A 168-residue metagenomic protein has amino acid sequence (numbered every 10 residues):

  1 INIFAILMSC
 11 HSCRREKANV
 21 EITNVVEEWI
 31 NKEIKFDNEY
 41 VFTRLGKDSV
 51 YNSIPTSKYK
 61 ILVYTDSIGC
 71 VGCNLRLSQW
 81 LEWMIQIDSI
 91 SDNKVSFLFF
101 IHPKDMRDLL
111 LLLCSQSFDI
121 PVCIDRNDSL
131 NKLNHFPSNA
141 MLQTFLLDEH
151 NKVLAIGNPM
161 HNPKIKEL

Functional and structural regions predicted by a protein language model:
I1-N24: Bacterial Sec-dependent N-terminal signal peptides
E21-Y40: Post-signal peptide N-terminal segment of mature Sec-exported envelope proteins
D48-S49, S67, S89, S129: Coil residues (strongly favoring Ser/Thr
V50-W83: Short active-site neighborhood of thiol/selenol oxidoreductases, capturing the structured segment around
L62-D66, L98-H102, D125: Conserved beta-strand segments of the P-loop GTPase G domain that flank and frequently precede/overlap
C70-L111: Mid-length scaffold segments of soluble, non-membrane domains
L110-L142: Short, internal strand/loop/helix patches that form the active-site neighborhood or redox-interaction surface
M141, L146-L168: Thiol-/selenol-based redox modules, centered on thioredoxin-like and closely related oxidoreductase domains
